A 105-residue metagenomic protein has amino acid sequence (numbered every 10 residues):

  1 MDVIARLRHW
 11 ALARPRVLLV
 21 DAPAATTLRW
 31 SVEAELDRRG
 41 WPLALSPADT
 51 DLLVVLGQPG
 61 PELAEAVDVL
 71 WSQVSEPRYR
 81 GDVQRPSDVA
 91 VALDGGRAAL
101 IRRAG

Functional and structural regions predicted by a protein language model:
M1-R8: Short N-terminal or domain-adjacent regulatory/targeting segments
R8-G105: Cofactor-cradling patches in redox/metallo enzymes
